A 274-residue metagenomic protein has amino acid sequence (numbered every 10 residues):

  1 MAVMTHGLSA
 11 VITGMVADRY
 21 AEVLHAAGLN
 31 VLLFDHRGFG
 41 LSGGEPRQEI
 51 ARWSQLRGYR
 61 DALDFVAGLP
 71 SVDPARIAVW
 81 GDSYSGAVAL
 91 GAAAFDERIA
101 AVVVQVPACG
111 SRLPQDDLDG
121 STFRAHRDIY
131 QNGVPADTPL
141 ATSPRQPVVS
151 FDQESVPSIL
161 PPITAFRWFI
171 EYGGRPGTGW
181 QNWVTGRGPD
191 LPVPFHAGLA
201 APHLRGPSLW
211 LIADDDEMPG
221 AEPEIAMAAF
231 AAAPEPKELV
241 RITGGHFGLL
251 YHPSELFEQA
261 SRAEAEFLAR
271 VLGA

Functional and structural regions predicted by a protein language model:
M1-G7: Short beta-strand element of the alpha/beta-hydrolase
S9-E22, H36, E222-E224: The serine-hydrolase catalytic nucleophile loop
I12-G14, R37-P74, L250, S254-Q259: Catalytic nucleophile-loop/oxyanion-hole region of alpha/beta-hydrolase and closely related hydrolase-like folds
A21-G43: Conserved alpha/beta-hydrolase
L90-E171: Alpha/beta-hydrolase-fold enzymes
L204, W210-I212: Short beta-strand/loop motif that positions the catalytic acidic residue of the alpha/beta-hydrolase fold
F230-G248: Catalytic histidine neighborhood in serine/cysteine hydrolases with alpha/beta-hydrolase-type architecture
I242-A274: Catalytic active-site module of serine/aspartate enzymes centered on a nucleophile-bearing elbow/loop
